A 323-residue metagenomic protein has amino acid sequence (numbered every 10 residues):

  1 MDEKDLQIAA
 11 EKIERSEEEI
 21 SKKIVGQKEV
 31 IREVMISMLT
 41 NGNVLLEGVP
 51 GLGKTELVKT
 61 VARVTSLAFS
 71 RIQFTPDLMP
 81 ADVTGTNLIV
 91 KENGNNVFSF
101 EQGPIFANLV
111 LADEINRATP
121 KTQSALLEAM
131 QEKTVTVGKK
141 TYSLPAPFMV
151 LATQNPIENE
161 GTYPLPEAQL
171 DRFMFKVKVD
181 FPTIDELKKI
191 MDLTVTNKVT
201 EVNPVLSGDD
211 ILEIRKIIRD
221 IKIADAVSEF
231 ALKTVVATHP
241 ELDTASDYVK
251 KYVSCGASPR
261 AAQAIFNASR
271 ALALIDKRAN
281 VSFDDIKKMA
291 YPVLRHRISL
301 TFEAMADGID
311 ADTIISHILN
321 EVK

Functional and structural regions predicted by a protein language model:
M1, E241-K323: C-terminal engagement/docking regions of AAA+ P-loop ATPases
E3-A10, K23, T162, K176-Y248 (+4 more regions): Conserved C-terminal "switch" segment of AAA+ ATPases
L6-L52: Pre-Walker A (pre-P-loop) alpha-helix and adjacent loop at the N terminus of AAA/AAA+ ATPase modules, a conserved
E33-I36, V90-L111: Conserved alpha-helical scaffold flanking the Walker A/P-loop in AAA+ ATPase domains
M38-T75: Walker A/P-loop
G48, D113-E114, A125: Walker B catalytic acidic pair
V49, V83, T153: P-loop (Walker A) phosphate-binding loop of NTP-binding proteins
V90-N95, A118-T122, M130-D220, R270-L272: Canonical AAA+ ATPase core
